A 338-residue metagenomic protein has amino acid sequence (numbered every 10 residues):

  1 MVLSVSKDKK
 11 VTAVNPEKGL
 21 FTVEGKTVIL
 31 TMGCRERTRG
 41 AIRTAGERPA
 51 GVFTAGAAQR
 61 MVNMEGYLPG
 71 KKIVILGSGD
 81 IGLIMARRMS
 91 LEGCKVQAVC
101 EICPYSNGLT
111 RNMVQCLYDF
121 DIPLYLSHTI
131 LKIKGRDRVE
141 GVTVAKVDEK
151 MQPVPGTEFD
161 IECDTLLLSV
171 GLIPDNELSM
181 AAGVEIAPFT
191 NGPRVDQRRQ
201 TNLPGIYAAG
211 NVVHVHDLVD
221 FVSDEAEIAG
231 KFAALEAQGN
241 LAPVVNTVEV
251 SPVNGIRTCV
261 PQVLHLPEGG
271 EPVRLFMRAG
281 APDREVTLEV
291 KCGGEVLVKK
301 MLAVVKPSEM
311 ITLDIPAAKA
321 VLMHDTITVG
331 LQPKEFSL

Functional and structural regions predicted by a protein language model:
M1-K72, D148-G156, L167, R194-V195: FAD-binding core/adjacent interface of flavoenzyme oxidoreductases
V2-A13, S90-E177, E271-A303: A Rossmann-like FAD-binding core segment of flavoenzymes
L30, V52-V62, T165-H216: FAD-site-proximal beta/loop scaffold in flavoenzymes
C34-E36, G79-I81, I173, V213: Residue-level detector of alpha-helix initiation sites
R48, G56-S106: Rossmann-like NAD(P)H-binding beta-loop-alpha module
A209-N254, T258: A conserved FAD-binding loop/helix module that cradles the flavin
A242-D283: Surface beta-strand/loop "capping" patches
L275, L288-V290, P316-L338: Short, aromatic- and glycine-rich surface loops/edge beta-strands on solvent-exposed regions
